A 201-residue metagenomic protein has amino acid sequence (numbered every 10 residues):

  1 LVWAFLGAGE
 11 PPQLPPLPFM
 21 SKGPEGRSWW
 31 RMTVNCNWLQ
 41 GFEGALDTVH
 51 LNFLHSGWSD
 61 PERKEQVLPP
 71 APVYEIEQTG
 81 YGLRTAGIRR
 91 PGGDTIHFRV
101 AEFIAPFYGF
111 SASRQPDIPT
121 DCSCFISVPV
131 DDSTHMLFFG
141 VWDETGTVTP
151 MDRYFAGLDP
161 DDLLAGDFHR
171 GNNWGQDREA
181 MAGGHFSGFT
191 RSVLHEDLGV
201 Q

Functional and structural regions predicted by a protein language model:
W3-Q201: C-terminal catalytic domain of Rieske-type non-heme iron oxygenases
